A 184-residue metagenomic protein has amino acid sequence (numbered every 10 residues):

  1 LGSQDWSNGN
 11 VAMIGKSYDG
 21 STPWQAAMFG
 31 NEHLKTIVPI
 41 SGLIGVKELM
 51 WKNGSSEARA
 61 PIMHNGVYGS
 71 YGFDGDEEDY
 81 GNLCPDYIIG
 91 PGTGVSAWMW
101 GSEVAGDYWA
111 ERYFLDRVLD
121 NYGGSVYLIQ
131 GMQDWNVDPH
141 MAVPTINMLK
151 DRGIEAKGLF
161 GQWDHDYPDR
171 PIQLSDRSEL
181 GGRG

Functional and structural regions predicted by a protein language model:
L1-S17: Gly/Ser-rich "nucleophile elbow"/oxyanion-hole loop immediately N-terminal to the catalytic nucleophile in hydrolases
N8, H33-K35, E155: Core-facing hydrophobic residues within beta-strands of well-ordered domains
M13-G15, I40, I129: Short beta-strand immediately N-terminal to the catalytic nucleophile in serine-hydrolase-like folds
G15-Q25, N136: Glycine-rich nucleophile elbow surrounding the catalytic serine of serine-hydrolase chemistry
Q25-N121: Accessory cap/linker subdomain of secreted extracellular hydrolases
Y122, L128-Q130, D134: Short beta-strand/loop motif that positions the catalytic acidic residue of the alpha/beta-hydrolase fold
W135-V143: Conserved alpha/beta-hydrolase "acid-adjacent" motif
K150-G184: Alpha/beta-hydrolase-fold serine-hydrolase catalytic core, especially in secreted/extracellular enzymes
